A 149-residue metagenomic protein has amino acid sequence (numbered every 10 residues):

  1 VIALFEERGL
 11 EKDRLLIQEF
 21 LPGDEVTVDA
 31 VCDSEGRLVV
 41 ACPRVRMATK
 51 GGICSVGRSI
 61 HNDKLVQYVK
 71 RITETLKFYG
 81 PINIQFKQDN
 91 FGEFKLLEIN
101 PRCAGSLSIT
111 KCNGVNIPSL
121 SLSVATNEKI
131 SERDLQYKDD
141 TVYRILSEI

Functional and structural regions predicted by a protein language model:
V1-I72, L76, K87-K95: Phosphate-binding site of ATP-dependent enzymes
K50-G51, I60-I149: ATP-dependent carboxylate activation and anion-phosphoryl transfer catalytic cores that bind Mg-ATP to form
